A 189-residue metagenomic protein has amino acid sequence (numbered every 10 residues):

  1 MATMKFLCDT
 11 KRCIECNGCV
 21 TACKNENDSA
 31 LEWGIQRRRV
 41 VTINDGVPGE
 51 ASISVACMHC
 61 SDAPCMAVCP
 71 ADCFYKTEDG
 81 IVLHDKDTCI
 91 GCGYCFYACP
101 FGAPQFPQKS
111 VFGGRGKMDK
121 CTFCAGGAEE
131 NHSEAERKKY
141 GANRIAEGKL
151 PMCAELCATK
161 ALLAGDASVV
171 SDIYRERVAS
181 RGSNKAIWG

Functional and structural regions predicted by a protein language model:
M1-G189: Non-ligating segments of multi-cofactor redox enzymes
